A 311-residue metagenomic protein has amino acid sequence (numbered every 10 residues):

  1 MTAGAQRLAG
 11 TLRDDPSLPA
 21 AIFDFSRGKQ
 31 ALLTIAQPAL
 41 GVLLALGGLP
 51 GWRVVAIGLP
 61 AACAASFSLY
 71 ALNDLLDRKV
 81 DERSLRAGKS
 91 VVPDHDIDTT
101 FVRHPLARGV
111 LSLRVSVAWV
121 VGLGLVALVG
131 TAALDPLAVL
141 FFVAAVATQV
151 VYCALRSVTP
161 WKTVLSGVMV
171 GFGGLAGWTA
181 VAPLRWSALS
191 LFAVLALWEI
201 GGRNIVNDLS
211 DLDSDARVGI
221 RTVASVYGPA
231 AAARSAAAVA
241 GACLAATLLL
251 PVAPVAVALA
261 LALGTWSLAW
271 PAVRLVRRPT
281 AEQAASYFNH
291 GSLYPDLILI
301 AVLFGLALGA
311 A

Functional and structural regions predicted by a protein language model:
M1-A311: Multi-pass alpha-helical membrane architecture of UbiA-family and related isoprenoid/lipid prenyltransferases
